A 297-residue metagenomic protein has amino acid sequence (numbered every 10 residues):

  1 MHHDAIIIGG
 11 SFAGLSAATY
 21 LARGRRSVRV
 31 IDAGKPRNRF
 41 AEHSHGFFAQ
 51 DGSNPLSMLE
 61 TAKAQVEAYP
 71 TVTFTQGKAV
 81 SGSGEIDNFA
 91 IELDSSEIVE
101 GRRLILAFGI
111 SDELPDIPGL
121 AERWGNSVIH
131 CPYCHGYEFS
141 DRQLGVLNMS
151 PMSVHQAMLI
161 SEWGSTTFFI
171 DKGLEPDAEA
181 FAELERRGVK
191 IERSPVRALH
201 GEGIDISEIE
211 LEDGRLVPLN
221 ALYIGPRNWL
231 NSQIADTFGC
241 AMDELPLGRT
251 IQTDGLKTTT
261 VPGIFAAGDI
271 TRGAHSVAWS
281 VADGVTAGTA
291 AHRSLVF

Functional and structural regions predicted by a protein language model:
M1-A5, T73-D141, A221, L247-G255 (+1 more regions): FAD-binding core/adjacent interface of flavoenzyme oxidoreductases
H3-S57, Q143, N148-L174: Beta1-alpha1 glycine-rich phosphate/pyrophosphate-binding loop at the start of Rossmann-like nucleotide-binding domains
G9, G101, A107-G109, L114-D116 (+3 more regions): Short, well-ordered coil/turn residues at beta-beta hairpins and beta-strand->alpha-helix junctions within
A18, V154-Q156, A267-F297: A conserved FAD-binding loop/helix module that cradles the flavin
S27, A33-K35, E42-Y69, H130-C131 (+1 more regions): N-terminal glycine-rich dinucleotide-binding loop that anchors FAD/FMN and/or NAD(P) in oxidoreductases
V66-I86, I91-L93, I98-V99, G164-R249 (+1 more regions): A Rossmann-like FAD-binding core segment of flavoenzymes
E122-E138, N228-A278, T286: FAD-site-proximal beta/loop scaffold in flavoenzymes
